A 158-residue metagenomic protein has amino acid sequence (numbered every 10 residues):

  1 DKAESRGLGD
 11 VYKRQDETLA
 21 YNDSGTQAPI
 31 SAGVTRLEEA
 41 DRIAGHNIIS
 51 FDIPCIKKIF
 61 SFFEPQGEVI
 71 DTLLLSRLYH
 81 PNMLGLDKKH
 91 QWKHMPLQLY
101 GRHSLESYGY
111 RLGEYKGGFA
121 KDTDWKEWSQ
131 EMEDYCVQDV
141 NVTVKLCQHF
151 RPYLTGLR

Functional and structural regions predicted by a protein language model:
D1-Q15: Single conserved hydrophobic/aromatic residue that forms the stacking wall/gate of nucleotide- or nucleobase-binding
S5, L37-E38: A short, aliphatic-rich alpha-helical micro-motif
R14-I30, R42-L154: Active-site-proximal helix-loop-helix substrate-binding element of RNase H-like nuclease domains
S31-R36: Short amphipathic alpha-helix with an adjacent loop that forms part of the alpha/beta core around
G156-R158: Glycine-rich cofactor-pocket loops
